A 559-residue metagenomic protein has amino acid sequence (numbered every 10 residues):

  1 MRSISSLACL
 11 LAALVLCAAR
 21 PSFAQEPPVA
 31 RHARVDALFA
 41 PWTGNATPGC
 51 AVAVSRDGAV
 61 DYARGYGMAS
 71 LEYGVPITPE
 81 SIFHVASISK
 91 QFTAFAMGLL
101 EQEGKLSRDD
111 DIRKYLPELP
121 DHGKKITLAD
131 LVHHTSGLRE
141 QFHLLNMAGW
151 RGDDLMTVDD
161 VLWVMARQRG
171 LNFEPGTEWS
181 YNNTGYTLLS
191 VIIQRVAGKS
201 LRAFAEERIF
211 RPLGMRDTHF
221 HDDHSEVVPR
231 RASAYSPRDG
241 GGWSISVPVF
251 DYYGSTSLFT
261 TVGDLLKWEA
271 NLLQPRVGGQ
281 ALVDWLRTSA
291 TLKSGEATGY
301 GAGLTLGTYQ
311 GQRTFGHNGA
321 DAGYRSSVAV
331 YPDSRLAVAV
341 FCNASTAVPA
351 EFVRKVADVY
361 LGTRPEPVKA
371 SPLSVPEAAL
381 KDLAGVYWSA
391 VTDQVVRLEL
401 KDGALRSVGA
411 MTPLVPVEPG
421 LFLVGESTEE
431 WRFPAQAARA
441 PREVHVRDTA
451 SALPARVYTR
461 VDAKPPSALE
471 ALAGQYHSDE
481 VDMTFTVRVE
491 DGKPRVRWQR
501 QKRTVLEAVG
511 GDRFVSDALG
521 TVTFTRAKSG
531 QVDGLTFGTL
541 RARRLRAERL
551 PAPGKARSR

Functional and structural regions predicted by a protein language model:
A8-A18: Bacterial N-terminal signal peptides
R20-A24: Sec/Tat signal peptide C-region and signal peptidase I cleavage site
Q25, A350-R559: Peripheral terminal and inter-domain segments
E26-V85, K105-D110, W163-G170, W243 (+1 more regions): Short, conserved catalytic-motif segment at the N-terminal edge
P41-A51, E72-H134, F173-T184, Y253-T256 (+1 more regions): Short active-site loop at a secondary-structure junction that contains or immediately precedes the catalytic residue(s)
N45-G49, A322-R325, T392, V481 (+1 more regions): Short, small/polar residue-rich loop motifs at catalytic or cofactor-binding pockets
Y66-S70, G123-P332: Short, surface-exposed loop or secondary-structure junction motifs that flank catalytic or metal-binding residues
G316-H317, S327-A344, R442-R447, G534-T536: Short, well-ordered beta-strand elements
